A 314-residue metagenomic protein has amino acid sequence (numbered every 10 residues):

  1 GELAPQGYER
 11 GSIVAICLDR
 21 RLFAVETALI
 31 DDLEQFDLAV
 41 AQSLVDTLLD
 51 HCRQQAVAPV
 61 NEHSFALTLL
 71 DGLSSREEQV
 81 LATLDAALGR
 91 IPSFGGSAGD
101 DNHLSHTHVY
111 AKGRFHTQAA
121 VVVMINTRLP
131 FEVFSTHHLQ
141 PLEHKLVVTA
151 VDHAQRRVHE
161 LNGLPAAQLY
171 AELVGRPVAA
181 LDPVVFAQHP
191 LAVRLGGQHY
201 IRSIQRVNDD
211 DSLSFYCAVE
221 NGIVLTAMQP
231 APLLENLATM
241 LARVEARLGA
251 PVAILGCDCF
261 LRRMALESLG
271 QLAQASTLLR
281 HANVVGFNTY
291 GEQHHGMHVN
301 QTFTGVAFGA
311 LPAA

Functional and structural regions predicted by a protein language model:
G1-A314: Hydrophobic alpha/beta core scaffold segments
